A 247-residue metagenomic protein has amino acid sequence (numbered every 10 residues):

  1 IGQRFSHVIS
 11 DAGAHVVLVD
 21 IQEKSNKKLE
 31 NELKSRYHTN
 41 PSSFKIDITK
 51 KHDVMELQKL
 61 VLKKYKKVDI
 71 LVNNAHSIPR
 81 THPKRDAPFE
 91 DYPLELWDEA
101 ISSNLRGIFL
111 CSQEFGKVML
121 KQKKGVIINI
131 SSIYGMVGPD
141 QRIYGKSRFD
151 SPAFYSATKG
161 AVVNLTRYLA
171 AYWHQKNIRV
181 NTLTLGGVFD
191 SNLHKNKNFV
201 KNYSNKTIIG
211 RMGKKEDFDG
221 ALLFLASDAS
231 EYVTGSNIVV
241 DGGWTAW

Functional and structural regions predicted by a protein language model:
I1-V17, L169: Canonical Rossmann dinucleotide-binding motif of NAD(H)/NADP(H)-dependent dehydrogenases/reductases, specifically
E56-K63, H82-D91, E95-S102: Active-site Tyr-X3-Lys motif and surrounding loop/helix of classical short-chain dehydrogenase/reductase
D69, S77, E90-L110, K124 (+6 more regions): Catalytic Tyr-X3-Lys loop
T81, L94-L96, I128-A161, T166-Q175: Catalytic loop of short-chain dehydrogenase/reductase
D86, K146, L223, T234-W247: Short C-terminal tail/terminal secondary-structure segment of NAD(P)H-dependent dehydrogenase/reductase domains
K117, A171-Y172, E231: Alpha-helical segment proximal to the catalytic Tyr-Lys
H174, R179, V233-G235: Short, small/polar-rich loop/turn modules that mediate ligand/substrate recognition or access, typified
T207-F218, A229: A conserved structural motif in NAD(P)-dependent oxidoreductases
